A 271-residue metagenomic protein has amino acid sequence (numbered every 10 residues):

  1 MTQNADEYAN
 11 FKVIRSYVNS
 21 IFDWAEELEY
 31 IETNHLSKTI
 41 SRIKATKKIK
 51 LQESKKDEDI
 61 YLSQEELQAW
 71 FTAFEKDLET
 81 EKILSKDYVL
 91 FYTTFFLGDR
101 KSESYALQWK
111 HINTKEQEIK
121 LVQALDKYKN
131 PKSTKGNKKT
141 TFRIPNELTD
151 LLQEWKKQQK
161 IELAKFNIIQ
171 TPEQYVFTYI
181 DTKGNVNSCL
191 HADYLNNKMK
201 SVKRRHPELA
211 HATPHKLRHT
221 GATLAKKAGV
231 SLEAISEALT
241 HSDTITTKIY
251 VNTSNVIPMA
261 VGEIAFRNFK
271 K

Functional and structural regions predicted by a protein language model:
N4, Y8-S16, E27, I31 (+3 more regions): Basic, Lys/Arg- and aromatic-enriched nucleic-acid-binding interface segment
N19-F22, E26, S254-P258: C-terminal flanking helix
L28-S37, N113-E116, K156-I168: Proline-centered turn/helix-capping motifs that create local helix->coil transitions or kinks
S41-A45, L107-K157, I161: Conserved tyrosine-mediated DNA breakage-rejoining catalytic core shared by Y-recombinases
I60, N130-E154, T171-M199: C-terminal catalytic core of Y-nucleophile DNA break-rejoin enzymes
E75-L84, K160-I168, P172, T182-C189 (+1 more regions): Short, basic (Lys/Arg/His-rich) helix/loop patches that form interaction surfaces in the mid-to-C-terminal regions
H111-E118, V230-V251: Short, polar N-cap/turn motifs at the start of nucleic acid-interacting alpha helices
L125, L239-I264: Catalytic-site neighborhood detector that most strongly recognizes the C-terminal catalytic loop/helix of tyrosine
